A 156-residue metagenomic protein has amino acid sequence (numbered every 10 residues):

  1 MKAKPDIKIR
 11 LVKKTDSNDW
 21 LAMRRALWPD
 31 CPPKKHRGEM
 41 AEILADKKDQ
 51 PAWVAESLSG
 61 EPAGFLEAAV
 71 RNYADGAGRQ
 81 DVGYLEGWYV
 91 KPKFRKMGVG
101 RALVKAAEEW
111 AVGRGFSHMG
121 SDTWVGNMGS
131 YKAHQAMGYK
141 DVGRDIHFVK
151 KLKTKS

Functional and structural regions predicted by a protein language model:
I7-W20: A short beta-loop-alpha structural element at the N-terminal edge of CoA-dependent acyl/N-acetyltransferase catalytic
C31-S57: Active-site rim helix/loop that mediates acceptor-substrate recognition in acyltransferases
D49, L58-G64, G129: Glycine-rich acetyl-CoA-binding "A-motif" of GNAT/NAT acetyltransferases
V54, E61-V70, Y84, Y89: Conserved beta-strand in the GNAT
N72-L85, R95, V142-G143: A conserved beta-turn-beta hairpin within the catalytic core of GNAT-like acetyltransferases that forms part
V90, K96-E109, K132, A136: Conserved acetyl-CoA-binding loop-helix of GNAT-fold acetyltransferases
R101, G113, V125-R144: Conserved active-site alpha-helix within GNAT-family acetyltransferase domains
V104, A111-T123: Conserved GNAT acetyl-CoA-binding A-motif
